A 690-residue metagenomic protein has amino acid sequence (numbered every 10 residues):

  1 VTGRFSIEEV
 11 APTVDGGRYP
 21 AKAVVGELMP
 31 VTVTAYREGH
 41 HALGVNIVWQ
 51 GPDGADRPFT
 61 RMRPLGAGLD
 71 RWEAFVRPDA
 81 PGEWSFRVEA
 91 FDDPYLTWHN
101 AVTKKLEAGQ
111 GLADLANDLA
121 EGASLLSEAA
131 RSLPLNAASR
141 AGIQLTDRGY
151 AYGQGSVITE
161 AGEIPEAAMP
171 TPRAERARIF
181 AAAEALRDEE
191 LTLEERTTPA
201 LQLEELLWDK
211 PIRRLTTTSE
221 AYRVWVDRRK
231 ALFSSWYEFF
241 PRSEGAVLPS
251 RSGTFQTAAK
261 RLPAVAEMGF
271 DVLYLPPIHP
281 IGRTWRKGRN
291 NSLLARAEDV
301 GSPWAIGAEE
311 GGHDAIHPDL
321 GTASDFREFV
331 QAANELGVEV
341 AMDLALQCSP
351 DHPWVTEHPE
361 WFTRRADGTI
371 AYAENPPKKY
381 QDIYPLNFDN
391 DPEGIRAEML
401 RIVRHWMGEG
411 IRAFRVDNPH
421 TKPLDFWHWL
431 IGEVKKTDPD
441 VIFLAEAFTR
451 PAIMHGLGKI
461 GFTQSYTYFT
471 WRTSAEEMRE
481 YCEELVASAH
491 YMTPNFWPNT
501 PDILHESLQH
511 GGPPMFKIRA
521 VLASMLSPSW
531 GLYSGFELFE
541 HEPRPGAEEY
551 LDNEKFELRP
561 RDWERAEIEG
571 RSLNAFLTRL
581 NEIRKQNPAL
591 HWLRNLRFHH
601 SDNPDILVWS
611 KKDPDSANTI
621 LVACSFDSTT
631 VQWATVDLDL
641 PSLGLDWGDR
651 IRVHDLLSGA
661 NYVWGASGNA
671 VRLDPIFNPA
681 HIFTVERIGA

Functional and structural regions predicted by a protein language model:
V1-A246, S250-D271, P280, A333 (+6 more regions): Carbohydrate-interacting/catalytic domains
A90-L96, I281-W285, P350-H352, A452-H455: Flexible glycine/acidic-rich beta-alpha junction loops that bind and position SAM and/or redox cofactors in anaerobic
R228, L232-R296, G301-L320, L386-I395: Active-site-adjacent substrate/metal-binding segments within catalytic domains of carbohydrate-active enzymes
F239, L275, A333, D343 (+1 more regions): Conserved hydrophobic/aromatic pocket- or pore-lining residues that grip, position, or stack substrates in active sites
P277-R289, L344-W361: Aromatic-lined carbohydrate-binding surfaces of glycoside hydrolases
R286, D425-W429, W633-T635: Generic recognition of short, well-ordered alpha-helical segments
P303-Q331, E335-V338, C348-R565, E569 (+6 more regions): Alpha-amylase-like alpha-glycosidases and glucanotransferases acting on alpha-linked glucans and related
